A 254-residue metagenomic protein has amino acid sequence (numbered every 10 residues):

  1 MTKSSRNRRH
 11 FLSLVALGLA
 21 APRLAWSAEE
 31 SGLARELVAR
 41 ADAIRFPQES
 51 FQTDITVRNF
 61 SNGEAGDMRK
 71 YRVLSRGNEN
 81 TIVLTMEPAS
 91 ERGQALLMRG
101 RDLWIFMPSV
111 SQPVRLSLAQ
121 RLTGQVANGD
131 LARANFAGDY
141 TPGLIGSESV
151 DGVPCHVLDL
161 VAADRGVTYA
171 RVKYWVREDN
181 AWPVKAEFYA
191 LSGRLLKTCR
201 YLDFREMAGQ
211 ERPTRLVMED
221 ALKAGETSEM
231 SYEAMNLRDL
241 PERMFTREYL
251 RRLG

Functional and structural regions predicted by a protein language model:
T2-G18: N-terminal secretory signal peptides and thylakoid transit peptides that target proteins across membranes
P22-E36: C-terminal segment of N-terminal export signals and the immediately downstream linker at the start of the mature
A34-S109: N-terminal mature ectodomain segment of secretory-pathway/periplasmic proteins
R35-E36, A65, R133-L144, G193-T198: A short, amphipathic edge element
V57, G77, T85-E87, G100 (+6 more regions): A mature extracytoplasmic/lumenal domain signature
M98-G138: Surface-exposed, polar helix/loop patches in the mature regions of secreted/periplasmic/lumenal proteins that form
Q112-R115, N128-N135, V153-E248: Gly/Pro-enriched, hydrophobic low-complexity segments that function as extracytoplasmic propeptides/linkers
G143-S149, L202-F204: Short amphipathic beta-strand and strand-loop transition segments with alternating hydrophobic
